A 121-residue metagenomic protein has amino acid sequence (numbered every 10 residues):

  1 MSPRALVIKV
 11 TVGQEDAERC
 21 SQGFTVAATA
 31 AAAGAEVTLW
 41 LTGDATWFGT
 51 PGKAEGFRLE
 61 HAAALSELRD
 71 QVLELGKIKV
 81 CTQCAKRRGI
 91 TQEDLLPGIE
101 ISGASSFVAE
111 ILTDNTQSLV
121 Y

Functional and structural regions predicted by a protein language model:
A5, E36-T38, K77: Residues at the starts of beta-strands that form the adenosine-phosphate
V7-S21, G52-K53: Short, glycine-rich nucleotide/cofactor-binding loops
I8-K9, T38-T42: Short, conserved beta-strand edge motifs with alternating hydrophobic and charged residues
C20-A35, L39: Histidine-anchored nucleotide/phosphate-binding helix
A45-L59: N-terminal beta-loop-helix "entrance" segment that forms/cooperates in small-molecule cofactor or anionic ligand
E55-A85: A glycine-rich helix N-cap at a beta->alpha junction
K79, R88, Q92-L95, I101-A109: A short aromatic-anchored loop/beta-hairpin motif
L119-Y121: Aromatic- and Gly/Pro-rich donor/ligand-binding loops that form nucleotide- or phosphate-bearing donor binding pockets
